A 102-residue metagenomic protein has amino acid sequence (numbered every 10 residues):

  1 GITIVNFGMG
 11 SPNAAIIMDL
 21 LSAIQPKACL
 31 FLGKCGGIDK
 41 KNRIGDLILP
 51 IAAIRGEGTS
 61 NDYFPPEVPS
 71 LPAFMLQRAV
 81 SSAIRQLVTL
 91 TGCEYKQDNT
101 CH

Functional and structural regions predicted by a protein language model:
G1-S82: Metabolite-binding pocket within alpha/beta catalytic cores that recognizes anionic/polar moieties
A83-H102: Active-site/ligand-binding-proximal alpha/beta "capping" segment
